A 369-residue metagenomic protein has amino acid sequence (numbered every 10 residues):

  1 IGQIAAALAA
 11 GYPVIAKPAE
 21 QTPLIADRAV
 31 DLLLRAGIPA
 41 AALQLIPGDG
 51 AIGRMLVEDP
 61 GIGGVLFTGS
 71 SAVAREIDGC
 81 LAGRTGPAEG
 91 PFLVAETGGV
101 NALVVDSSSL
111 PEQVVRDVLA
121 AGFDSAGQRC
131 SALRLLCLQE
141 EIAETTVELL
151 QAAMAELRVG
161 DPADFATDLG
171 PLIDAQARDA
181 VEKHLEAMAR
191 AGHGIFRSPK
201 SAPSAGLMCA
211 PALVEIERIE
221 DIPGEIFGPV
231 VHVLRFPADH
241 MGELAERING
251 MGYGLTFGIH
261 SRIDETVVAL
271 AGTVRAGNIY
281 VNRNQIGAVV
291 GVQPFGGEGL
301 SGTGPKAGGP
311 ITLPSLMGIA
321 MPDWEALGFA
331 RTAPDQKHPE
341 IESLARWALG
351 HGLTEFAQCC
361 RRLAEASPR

Functional and structural regions predicted by a protein language model:
I1-A40, G98, E112, A238 (+1 more regions): Conserved small-residue-rich beta-alpha loop and adjacent elements that most often cradle the phosphate/pyrophosphate
A6-L8, I25, M55-L56, T85 (+2 more regions): Hydrophobic/aromatic ligand-binding patch that stacks against planar heteroaromatic rings of cofactors or nucleotides
V14-K17, V100-V104, T167-G170, P229-V233 (+2 more regions): Short beta-alpha connecting loops at secondary-structure transitions that line or flank enzyme active sites
L32-P39, E58-P60, G64, S71-E217 (+4 more regions): ALDH superfamily catalytic-core signature
Q44-G48, V105, V233-D239: Short acidic-hydrophobic, aromatic-tinged amphipathic segments that line or gate anion-handling sites
Q44-L66: A structured beta-alpha segment of the ubiquitous adenosine-cofactor-binding alpha/beta core
G206-A210, G224-V231, G250-L255: Conserved glycine-rich beta-strand-loop-beta hairpin in the small C-terminal domain of fold type I
